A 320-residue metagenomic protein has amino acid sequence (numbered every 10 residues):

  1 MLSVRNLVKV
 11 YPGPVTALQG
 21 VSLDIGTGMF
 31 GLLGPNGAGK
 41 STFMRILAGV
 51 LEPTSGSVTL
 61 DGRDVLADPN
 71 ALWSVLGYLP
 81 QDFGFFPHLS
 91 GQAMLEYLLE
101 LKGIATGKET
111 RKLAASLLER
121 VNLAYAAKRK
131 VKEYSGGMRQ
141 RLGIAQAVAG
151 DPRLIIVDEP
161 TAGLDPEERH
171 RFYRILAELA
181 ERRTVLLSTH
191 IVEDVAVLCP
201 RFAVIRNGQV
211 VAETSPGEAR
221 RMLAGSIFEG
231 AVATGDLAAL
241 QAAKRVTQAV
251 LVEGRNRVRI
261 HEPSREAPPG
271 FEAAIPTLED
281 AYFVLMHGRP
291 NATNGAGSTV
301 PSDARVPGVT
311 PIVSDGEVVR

Functional and structural regions predicted by a protein language model:
L2-V4, K9-R206: ABC transporter nucleotide-binding domains
V8, Q92, V192, G217 (+2 more regions): Alpha-helix N-cap/helix-start and coil->helix boundary motif
T27, Y125, T234, E262-S264 (+1 more regions): Non-catalytic surface loops within mature trypsin-like serine protease
G77, G103, A224, M286-H287: A generic structural signal for secondary-structure junctions that act as hinges or helix/strand caps at the edges
R111, A233, I275-E279: A structural signal for well-ordered alpha-helical scaffolds and beta->alpha junctions
R171-R259: ABC transporter nucleotide-binding domain
V252-R320: C-terminal coupling/interaction segments
